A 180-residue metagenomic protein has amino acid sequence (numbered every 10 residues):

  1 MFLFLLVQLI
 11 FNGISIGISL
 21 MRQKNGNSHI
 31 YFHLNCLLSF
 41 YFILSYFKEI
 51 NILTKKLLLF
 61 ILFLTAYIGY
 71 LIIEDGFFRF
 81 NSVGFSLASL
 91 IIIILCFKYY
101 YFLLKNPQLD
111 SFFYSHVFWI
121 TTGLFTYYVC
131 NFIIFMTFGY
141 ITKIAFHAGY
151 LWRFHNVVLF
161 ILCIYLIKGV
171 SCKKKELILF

Functional and structural regions predicted by a protein language model:
M1-F180: Terminal, non-globular segments
